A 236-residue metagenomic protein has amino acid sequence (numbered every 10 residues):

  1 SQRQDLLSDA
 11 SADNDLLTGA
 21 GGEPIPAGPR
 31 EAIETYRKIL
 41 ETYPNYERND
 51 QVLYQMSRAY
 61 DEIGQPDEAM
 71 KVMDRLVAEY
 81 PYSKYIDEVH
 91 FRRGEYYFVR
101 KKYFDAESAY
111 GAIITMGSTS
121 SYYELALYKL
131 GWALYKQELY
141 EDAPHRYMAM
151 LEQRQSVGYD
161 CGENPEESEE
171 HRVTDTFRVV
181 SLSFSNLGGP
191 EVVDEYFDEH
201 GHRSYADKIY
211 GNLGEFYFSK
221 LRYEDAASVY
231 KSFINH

Functional and structural regions predicted by a protein language model:
S1-H236: Acidic, polar-rich low-complexity tracts and alpha-helical solenoid repeat scaffolds
